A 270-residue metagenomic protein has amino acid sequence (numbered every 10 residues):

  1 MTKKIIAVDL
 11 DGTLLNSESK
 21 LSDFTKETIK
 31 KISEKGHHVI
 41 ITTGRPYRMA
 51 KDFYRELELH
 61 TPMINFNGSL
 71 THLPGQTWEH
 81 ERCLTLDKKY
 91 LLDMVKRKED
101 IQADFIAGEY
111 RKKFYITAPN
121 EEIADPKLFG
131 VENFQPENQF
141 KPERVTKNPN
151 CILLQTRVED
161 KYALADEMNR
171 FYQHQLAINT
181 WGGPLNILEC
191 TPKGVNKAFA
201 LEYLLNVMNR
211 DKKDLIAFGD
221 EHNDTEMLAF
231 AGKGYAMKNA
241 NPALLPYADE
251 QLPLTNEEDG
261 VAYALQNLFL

Functional and structural regions predicted by a protein language model:
M1-I5, S22, L188-L270: Mg2+-dependent phosphoryl-transfer enzymes with acidic/Ser/Thr/Gly-rich catalytic loops
S19-K35, C83-Y90, G130-F134, P192-N206 (+1 more regions): Short, acidic loop-to-helix structural element flanking the phosphoryl-transfer center in phosphate-processing enzymes
L21-A124: Active-site phosphate-binding/coordination module
I32, T43, N67, I152 (+3 more regions): Residue-level signal for inorganic ion chemistry
G36-I40, L59-T61, N150-C151, K213-D214 (+2 more regions): Short active-site oxyanion
L57-L59, N67, F171-H174, F230-A231 (+1 more regions): Short, structured coil segments at secondary-structure junctions
A103-F105, E109-F218, H222: Conserved acidic, metal-coordinating active-site core of Asp-based, Mg2+-dependent phosphoryl-transfer enzymes
